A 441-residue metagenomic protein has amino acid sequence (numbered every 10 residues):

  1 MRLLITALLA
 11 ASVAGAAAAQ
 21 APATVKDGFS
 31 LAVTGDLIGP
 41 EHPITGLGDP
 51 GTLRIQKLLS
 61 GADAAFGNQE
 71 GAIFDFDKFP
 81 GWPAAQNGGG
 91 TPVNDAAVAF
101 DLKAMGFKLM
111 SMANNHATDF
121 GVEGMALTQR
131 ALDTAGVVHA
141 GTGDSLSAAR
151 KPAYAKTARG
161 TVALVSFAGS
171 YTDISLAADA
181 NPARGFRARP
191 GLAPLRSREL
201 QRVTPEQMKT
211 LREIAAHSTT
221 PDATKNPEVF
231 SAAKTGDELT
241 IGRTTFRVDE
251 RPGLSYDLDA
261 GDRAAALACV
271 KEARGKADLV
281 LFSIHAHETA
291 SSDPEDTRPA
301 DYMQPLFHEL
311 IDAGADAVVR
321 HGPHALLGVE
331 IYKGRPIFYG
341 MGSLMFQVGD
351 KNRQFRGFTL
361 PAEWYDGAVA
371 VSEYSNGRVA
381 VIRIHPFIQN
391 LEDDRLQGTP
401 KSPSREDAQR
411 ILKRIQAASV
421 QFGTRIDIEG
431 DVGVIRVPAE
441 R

Functional and structural regions predicted by a protein language model:
I5-V13: Bacterial N-terminal signal peptides
G15-A19: Sec/Tat signal peptide C-region and signal peptidase I cleavage site
Q20-R441: Acidic, metal/ion-coordinating pockets
